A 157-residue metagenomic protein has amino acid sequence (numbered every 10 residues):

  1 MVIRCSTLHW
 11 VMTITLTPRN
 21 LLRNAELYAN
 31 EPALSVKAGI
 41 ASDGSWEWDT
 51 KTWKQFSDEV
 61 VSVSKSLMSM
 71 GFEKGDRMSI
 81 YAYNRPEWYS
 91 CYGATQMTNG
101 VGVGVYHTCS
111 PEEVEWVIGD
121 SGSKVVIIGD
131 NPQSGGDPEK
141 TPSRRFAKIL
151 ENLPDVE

Functional and structural regions predicted by a protein language model:
M1-R19, K37: Flexible, non-catalytic linker and terminal segments flanking ANL/adenylate-forming cores
V2, A38-I40, D130-P132: Short, histidine-centered active-site or binding-site loop motifs used for metal coordination, general acid-base
W10-M12, Q55, V103-V105: Short, flexible loop segments at the rims of nucleotide/cofactor-binding pockets, characterized by
R19-L21, K65-S66: Eukaryotic intrinsically disordered and solvent-exposed regulatory patches
L21, C91, F146: Aromatic/hydrophobic pocket-lining residues that form π-stacking "cages" and hydrophobic walls in ligand
N30-G93, S110-E115, G119: Conserved AMP-binding/adenylate-forming core of the ANL superfamily
M97-E157: Structural core segment of the AMP-binding/adenylate-forming
